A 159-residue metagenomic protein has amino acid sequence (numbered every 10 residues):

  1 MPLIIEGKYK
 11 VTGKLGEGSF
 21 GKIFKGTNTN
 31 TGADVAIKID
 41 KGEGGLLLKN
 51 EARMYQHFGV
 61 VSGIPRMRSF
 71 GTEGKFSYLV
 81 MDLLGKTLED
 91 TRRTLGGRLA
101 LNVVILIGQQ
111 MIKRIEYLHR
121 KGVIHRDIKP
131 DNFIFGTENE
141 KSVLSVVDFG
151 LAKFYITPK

Functional and structural regions predicted by a protein language model:
M1-V11: A short, low-complexity linker immediately N-terminal to eukaryotic Hanks-type protein kinase catalytic domains
K22: Conserved N-lobe ATP-binding subsite of Hanks-type protein kinase domains, especially the beta3 VAIK lysine
N28-K49: ATP-binding glycine-rich loop module of kinase domains
R66-S77: Short beta-strand micro-motifs within the conserved protein kinase catalytic domain, predominantly in the N-lobe
L84-R93: Structural motif in protein kinase domains
I107-G108: Activation segment signature within eukaryotic-like protein kinase domains
H119-G136: Catalytic-loop of the protein kinase fold
G136-K159: Activation segment/activation loop of eukaryotic-type protein kinase catalytic domains
